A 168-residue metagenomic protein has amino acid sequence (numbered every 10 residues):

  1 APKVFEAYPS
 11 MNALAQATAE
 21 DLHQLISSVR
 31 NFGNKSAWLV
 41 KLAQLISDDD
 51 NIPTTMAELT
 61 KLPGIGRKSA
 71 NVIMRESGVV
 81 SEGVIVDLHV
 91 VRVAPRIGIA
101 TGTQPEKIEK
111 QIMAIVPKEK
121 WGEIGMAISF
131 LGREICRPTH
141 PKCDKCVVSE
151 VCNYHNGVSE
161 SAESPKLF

Functional and structural regions predicted by a protein language model:
A1-F168: Catalytic cores of DNA base-excision repair glycosylases
